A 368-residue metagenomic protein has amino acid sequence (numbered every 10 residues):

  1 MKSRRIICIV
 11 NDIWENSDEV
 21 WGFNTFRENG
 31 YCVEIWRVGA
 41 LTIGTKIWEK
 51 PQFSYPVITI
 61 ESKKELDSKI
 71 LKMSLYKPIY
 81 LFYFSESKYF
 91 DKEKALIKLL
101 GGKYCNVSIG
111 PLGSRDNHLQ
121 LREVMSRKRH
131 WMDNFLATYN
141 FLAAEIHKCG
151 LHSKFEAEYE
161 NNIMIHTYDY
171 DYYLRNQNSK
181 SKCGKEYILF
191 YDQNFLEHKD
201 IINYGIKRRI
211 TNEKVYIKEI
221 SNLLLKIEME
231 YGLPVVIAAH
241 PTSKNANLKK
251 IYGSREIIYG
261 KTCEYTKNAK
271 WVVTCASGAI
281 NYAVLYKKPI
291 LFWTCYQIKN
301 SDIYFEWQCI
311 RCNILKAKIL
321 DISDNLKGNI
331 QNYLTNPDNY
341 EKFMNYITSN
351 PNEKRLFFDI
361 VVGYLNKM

Functional and structural regions predicted by a protein language model:
I6-G30, I35-L174, A279-I280: Active-site and donor-binding regions of nucleotide-sugar-utilizing enzymes
W14-G22, Y216-I220, E353, F357: Conserved alpha-helical elements of sugar-nucleotide-dependent glycosyltransferases
G44-Y55, N117-V124, E197-V215, N300-E306: Short, flexible/disordered intra-domain loops and linkers
I58-S68, T167-D169, L174, V236-Y286 (+1 more regions): Donor nucleotide-activated moiety binding/catalytic core segment of transferases that use nucleotide-activated donors
P78-Y80, Y187, K270-W271: Structural motif
L100-K103, L233, K287-K288: A short helix->loop->beta-strand "cap" motif at the edges of active sites that frequently abuts
Y172-A246: Conserved catalytic-core segment of nucleotide-activated headgroup transferases in glycan assembly
K249-G253, G278-P351: Catalytic binding pocket for nucleotide-activated donors in carbohydrate/polymer assembly enzymes
